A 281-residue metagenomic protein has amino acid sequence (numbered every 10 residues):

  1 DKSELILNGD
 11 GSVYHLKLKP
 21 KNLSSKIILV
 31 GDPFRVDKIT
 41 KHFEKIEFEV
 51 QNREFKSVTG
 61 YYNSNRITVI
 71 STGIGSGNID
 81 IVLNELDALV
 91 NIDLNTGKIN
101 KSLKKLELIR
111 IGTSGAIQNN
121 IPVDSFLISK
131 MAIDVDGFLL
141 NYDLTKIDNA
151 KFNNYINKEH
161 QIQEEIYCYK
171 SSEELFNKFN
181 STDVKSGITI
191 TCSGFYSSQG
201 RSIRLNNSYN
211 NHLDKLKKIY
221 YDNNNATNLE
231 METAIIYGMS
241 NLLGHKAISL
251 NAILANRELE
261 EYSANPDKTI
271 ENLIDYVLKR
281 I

Functional and structural regions predicted by a protein language model:
D1-Y167: Metabolite-binding pocket within alpha/beta catalytic cores that recognizes anionic/polar moieties
G115, A132, I190-S197, I235 (+1 more regions): Glycine-rich beta-alpha junction loops
F152-Y221: Active-site rim beta-loop-alpha module in soluble metabolic enzymes
Y167-S171, N228-T233: Polyanion-binding loop/helix "lid" in catalytic or ligand-binding cores
N223-T227: Short pre-catalytic strand/loop immediately N-terminal to key active-site residues, enriched for Gly-Thr
L229-H245: Short glycine-rich, acidic/polar surface loops and turns
L243-E258: Glycine-rich phosphate/pyrophosphate-binding loops and their adjacent beta-strand/loop elements at enzyme active sites
N256-I281: His/Asp/Glu-rich mid-to-C-terminal helical/loop segments that flank catalytic regions of hydrolases
